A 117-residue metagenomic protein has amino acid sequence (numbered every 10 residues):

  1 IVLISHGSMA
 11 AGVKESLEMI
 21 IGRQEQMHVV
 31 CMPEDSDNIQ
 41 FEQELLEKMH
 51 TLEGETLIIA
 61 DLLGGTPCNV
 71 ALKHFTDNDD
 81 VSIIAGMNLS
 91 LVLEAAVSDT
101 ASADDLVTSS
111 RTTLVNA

Functional and structural regions predicted by a protein language model:
I1-A117: N-terminal loops that bind phosphate or other acidic moieties and the adjacent beta-alpha structural core
